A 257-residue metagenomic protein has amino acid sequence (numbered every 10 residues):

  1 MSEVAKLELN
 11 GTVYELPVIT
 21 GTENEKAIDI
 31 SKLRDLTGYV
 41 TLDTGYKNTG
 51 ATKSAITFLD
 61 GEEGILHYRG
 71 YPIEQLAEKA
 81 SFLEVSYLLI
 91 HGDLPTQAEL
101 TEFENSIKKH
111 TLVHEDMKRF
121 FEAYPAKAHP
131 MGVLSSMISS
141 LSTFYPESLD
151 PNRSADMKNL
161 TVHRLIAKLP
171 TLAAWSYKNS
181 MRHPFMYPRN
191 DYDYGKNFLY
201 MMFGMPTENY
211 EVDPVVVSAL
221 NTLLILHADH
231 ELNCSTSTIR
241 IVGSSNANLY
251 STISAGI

Functional and structural regions predicted by a protein language model:
S2-I257: Hydrophobic alpha-helical bundle cores within soluble ligand-binding/oligomerization subdomains
